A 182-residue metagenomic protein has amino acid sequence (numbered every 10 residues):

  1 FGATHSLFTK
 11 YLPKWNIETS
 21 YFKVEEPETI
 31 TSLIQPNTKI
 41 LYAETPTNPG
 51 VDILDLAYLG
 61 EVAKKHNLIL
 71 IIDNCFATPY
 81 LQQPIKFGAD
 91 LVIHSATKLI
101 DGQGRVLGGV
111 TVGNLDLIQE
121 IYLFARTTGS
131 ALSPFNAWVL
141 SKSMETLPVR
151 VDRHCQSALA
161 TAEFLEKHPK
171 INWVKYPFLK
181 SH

Functional and structural regions predicted by a protein language model:
F1-H168, K175: Conserved PLP-enzyme active-site core in the AAT-like
W173-H182: Conserved PLP-binding catalytic core of the aspartate aminotransferase-like
